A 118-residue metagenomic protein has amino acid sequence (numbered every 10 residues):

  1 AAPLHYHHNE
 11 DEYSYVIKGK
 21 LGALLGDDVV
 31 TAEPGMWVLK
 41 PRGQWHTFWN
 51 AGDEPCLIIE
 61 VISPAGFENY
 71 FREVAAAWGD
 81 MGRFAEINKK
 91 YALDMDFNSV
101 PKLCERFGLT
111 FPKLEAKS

Functional and structural regions predicted by a protein language model:
A1-H7: Conserved short histidine dyad/triad with adjacent acidic residue
Y6, I17, L25-D27, P34 (+2 more regions): Residue-level recognition of conserved beta-strand positions in structured domain cores
E12-Y15, Y70: Residue-level recognition of specific faces of alpha-helices
Y13, K20-G22, D27-W45: Short acidic-glycine-tyrosine-enriched beta hairpin
V38, P55-L57, A76, G82: Mature, folded catalytic cores of secreted/periplasmic enzymes
R42-E68: Ligand-binding loop in jelly-roll beta-barrel domains
R72-S118: Acidic/histidine-enriched, glycine/proline-rich intrinsically disordered or flexible terminal extensions
